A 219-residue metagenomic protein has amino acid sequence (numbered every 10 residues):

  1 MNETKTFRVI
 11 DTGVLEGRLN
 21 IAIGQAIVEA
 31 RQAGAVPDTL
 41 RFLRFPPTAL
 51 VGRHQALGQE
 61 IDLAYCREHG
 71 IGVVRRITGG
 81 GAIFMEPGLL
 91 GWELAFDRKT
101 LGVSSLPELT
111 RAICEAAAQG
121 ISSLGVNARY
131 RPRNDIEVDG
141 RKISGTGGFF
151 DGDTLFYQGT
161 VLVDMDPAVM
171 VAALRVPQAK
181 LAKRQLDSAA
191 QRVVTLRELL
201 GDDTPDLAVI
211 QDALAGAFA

Functional and structural regions predicted by a protein language model:
M1-E60, A64, G148, R192-A219: Active-site loop/lid in soluble adenylation, ligation, and acyl-transfer enzymes
R44-P46, T78, P87, Y130-R133: Short Gly/Ser/Thr- and Asp/Glu-enriched loop/turn motifs at secondary-structure junctions
R53-G81: Short, His- and charge-rich active-site/binding loops that engage polyanionic ligands
I77-G91, E137-V138: FAD-binding core of FAD-dependent oxidoreductases, characterized by glycine-rich FAD pyrophosphate-binding loops
F84-R98, T154-L155, G159: DPxDG-like acidic metal-binding loop motif
L89-N134: Contiguous, small/hydrophobic- and glycine-enriched helical/loop subdomains that border and often "cap" functional
A117-G120, L124-N127, S144, D151-A219: Long, positively charged amphipathic alpha-helical accessory segments at protein N-termini or as interdomain linkers
Y130-G148: Beta-rich nucleic-acid/ligand-interaction surfaces
